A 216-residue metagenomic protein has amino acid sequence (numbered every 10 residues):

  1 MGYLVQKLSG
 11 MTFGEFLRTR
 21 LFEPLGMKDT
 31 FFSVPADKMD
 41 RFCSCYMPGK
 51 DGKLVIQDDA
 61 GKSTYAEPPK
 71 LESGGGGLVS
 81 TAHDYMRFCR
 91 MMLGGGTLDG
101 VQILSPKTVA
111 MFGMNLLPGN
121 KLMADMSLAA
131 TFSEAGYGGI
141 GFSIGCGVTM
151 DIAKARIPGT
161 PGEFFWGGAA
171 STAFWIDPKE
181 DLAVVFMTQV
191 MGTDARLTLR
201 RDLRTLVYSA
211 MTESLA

Functional and structural regions predicted by a protein language model:
M1-Q6, A210, S214: Short intrinsically disordered, low-complexity coil segments enriched in acidic
G2-P158: Short, surface-exposed loop or secondary-structure junction motifs that flank catalytic or metal-binding residues
D51, K179-E180: Residue-level recognition of short loop/turn positions
K70, W166-G168: Short, glycine/acidic-rich beta->alpha junctions
M123-D125, I157-G159, D177, M187 (+1 more regions): Short conserved micro-motifs at the rims of enzyme active sites and ligand-binding pockets
E163, A170-K179: Short, surface-exposed beta-strand/loop micro-motifs that present aromatic residues
F174-W175, D181-V190: Short, well-ordered beta-strand elements
V190-A216: Generic C-terminus detector
